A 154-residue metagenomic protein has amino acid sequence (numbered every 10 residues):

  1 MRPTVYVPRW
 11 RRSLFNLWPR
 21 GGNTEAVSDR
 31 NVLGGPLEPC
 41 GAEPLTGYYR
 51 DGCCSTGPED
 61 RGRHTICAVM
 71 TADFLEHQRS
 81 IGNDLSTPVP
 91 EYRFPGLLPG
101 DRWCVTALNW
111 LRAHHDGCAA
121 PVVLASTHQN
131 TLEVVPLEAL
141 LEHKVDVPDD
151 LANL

Functional and structural regions predicted by a protein language model:
W18-D73: Extended boundary segments
V69-D84: Short, basic/aromatic beta-hairpin or loop at an interaction surface
S86-R93: Short alpha-helix capping/helix-loop boundary micro-motifs
W110-E133: Short, compositionally biased
N130-L154: Glycine- and charge-enriched low-complexity intrinsically disordered segments
